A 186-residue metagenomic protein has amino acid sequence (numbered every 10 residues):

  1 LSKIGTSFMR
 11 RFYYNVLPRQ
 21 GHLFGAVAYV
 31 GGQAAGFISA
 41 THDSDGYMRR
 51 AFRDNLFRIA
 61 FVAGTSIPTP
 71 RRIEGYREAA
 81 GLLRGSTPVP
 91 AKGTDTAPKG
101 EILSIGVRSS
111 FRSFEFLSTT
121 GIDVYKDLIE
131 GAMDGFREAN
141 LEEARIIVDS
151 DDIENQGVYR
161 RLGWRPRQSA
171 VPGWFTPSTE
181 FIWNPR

Functional and structural regions predicted by a protein language model:
L1-Y14, F52, R58-I59: Conserved GNAT-fold acetyl-CoA-binding loop/helix
V16-G21: Short loop/turn motifs at secondary-structure junctions and domain boundaries
H22-H42: Conserved beta-hairpin
L23, E101, F175-I182: Short hydrophobic/aromatic beta-strand or adjacent loop that forms the aromatic wall/cage of a ligand/substrate-binding
G46-G106, R112-T120: Conserved acyl-donor/pantetheine-binding loop and adjacent beta-alpha core of acyl/acetyltransferases and related
P98-L103, D134-D149, P177: Conserved GNAT acetyl-CoA-binding A-motif
V107, S113-F136, G157, R161: Conserved acetyl-CoA-binding loop-helix of GNAT-fold acetyltransferases
S150-Q168, G173: Conserved active-site alpha-helix within GNAT-family acetyltransferase domains
